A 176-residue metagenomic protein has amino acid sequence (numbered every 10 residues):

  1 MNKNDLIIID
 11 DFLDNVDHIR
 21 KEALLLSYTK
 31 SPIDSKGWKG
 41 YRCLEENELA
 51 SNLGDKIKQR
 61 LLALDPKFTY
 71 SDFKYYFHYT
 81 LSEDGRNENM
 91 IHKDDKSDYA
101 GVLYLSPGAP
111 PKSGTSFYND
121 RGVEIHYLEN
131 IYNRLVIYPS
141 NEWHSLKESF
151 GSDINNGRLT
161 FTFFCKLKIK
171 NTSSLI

Functional and structural regions predicted by a protein language model:
M1-N89: Non-heme Fe(II)/2-oxoglutarate
T80-I176: Catalytic core of non-heme Fe(II) oxygenases with the double-stranded beta-helix
